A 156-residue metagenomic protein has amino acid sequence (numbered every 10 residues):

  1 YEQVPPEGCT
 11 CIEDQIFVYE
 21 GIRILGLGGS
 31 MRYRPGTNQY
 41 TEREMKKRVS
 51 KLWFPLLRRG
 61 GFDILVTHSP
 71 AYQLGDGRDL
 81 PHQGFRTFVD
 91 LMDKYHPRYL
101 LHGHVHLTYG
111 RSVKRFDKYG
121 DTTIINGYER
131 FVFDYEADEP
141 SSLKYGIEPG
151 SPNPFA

Functional and structural regions predicted by a protein language model:
Y1-T87: Conserved catalytic scaffold of divalent metal-dependent phosphoesterases
E7-C9, K47-R48, V105-T108, K114-R115: Short amphipathic alpha-helical surface micro-motifs
V18-E20, L91-Y95, Y99, L107-A156: Binuclear metal-dependent phosphoesterase catalytic core
I24-S30, G60-V66, Y99-H106, E136-S142: Low-complexity, flexible helical/coil segments
S30-M31, P70-Y72, H104-T108, E129-R130: Catalytic metal-binding/acid-base residues of hydrolase active sites
